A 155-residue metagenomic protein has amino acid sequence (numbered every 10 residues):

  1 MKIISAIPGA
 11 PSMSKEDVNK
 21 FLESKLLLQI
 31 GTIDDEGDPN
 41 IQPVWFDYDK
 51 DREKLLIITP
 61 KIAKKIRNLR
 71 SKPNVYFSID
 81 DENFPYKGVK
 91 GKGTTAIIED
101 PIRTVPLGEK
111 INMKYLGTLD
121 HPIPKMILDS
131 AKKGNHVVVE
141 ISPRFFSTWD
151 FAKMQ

Functional and structural regions predicted by a protein language model:
M1-S12, V89-Q155: Charged, gly/pro-rich active-site loop segments
K2-Q29: Short, basic/aromatic recognition patches
S14-D17, K65, L107: Hydrophobic alpha-helical segments typical of transmembrane helices and their membrane-interface/capping positions
S24-K25, K72, G134: Structured helix-beta-strand junction loops
L26-K61, V75-I79, V89: Short beta-strand segments
T59-K64, I111: Short, solvent-exposed aromatic-acidic interface loops
N83: Short His-centered aromatic/hydrophobic patch
